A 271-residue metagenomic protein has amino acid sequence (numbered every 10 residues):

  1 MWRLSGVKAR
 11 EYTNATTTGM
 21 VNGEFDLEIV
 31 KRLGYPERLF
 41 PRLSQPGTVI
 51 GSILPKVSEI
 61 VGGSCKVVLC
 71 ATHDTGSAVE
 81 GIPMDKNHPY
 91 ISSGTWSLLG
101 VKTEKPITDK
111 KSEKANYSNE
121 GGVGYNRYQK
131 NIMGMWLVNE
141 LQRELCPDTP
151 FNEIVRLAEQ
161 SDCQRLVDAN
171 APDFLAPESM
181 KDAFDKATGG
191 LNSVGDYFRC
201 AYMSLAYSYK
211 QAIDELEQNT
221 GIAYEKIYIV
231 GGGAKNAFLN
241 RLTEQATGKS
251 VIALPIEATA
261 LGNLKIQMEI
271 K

Functional and structural regions predicted by a protein language model:
M1-S64, V68-T72: Gly/Ser/Thr-rich active-site cleft segment
W2-V7, K130-I132, N139, L145-T188: Conserved ATP-utilizing enzyme core subdomain
G6-F25, C65-T149, L175: Glycine-rich phosphate-binding loop of actin/hexokinase-like ATP-binding domains
P46-G47, S93-W96, K226-A234: Glycine-rich beta-strand-to-loop/alpha-helix junction loops that act as flexible
G47-V61, E104-S118, S179-T188, G232-T247: Acidic-glycine-rich active-site phosphate/pyrophosphate-binding loop
H73-G81, K130-I132, Q142, R199 (+4 more regions): Glycine-rich phosphate-binding/hydrolytic loop that grips phosphoryl groups
Y90, K110, K249-P255: Short hydrophobic/aromatic-enriched beta-strand-loop microsegments
R165-I252: Activation-segment/catalytic-loop signature of the eukaryotic protein kinase fold
